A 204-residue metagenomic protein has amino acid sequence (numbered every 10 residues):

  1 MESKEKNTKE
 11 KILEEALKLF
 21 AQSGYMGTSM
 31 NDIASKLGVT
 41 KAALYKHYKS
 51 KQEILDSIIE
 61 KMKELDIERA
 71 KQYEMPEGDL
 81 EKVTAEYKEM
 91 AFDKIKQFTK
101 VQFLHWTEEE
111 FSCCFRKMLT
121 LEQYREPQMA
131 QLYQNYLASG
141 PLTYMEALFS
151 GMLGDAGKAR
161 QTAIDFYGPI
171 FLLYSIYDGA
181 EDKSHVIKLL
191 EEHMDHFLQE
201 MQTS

Functional and structural regions predicted by a protein language model:
M1-K6, E77, S204: N-terminal intrinsically disordered/low-complexity leader segments
S3, K49-E53, S57, T107-E110 (+4 more regions): Residues in soluble alpha-helical coiled-coils and helical-bundle/repeat scaffolds
K11, E15, L19-K61: Helix-turn-helix
K51, I58, M62, D66 (+4 more regions): Hydrophobic/aromatic residues within well-ordered alpha-helical segments
S57, A70-E109, A159-A163: Hydrophobic alpha-helical connector segments
Q102, R116-T120, F166-I170, F197: Short alpha-helical scaffolding segments that buttress acidic/His motifs in well-ordered protein cores
T107-L153: Amphipathic alpha-helical packing segments from all-alpha helical-bundle domains
Q131-N135, S139, F149-H196: Hydrophobic/aromatic-rich alpha-helical bundle segments in the mid-to-C-terminal region
